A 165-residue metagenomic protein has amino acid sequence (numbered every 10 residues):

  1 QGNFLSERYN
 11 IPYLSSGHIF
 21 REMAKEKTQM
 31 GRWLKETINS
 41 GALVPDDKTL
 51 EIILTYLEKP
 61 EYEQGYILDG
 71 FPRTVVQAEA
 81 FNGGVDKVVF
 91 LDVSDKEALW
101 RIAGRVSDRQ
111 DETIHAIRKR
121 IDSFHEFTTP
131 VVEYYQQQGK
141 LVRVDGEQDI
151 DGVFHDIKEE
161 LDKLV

Functional and structural regions predicted by a protein language model:
Q1-V165: Glycine-rich phosphate-binding loop of ATP-dependent small-molecule kinases
